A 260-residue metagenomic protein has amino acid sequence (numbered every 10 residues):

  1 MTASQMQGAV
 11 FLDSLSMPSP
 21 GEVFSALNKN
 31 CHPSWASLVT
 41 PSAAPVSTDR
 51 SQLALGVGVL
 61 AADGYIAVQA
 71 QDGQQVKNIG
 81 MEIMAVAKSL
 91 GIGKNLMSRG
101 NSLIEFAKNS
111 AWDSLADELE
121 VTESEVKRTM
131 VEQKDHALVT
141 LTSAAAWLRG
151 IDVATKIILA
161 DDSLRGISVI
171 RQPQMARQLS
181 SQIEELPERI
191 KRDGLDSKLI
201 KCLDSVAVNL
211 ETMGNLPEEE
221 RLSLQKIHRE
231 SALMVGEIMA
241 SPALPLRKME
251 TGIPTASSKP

Functional and structural regions predicted by a protein language model:
M1-F106: N-terminal Sec/ER secretory leader and immediately downstream segment of secreted/extracellular precursors
P45, D49-Q52, G56, G64-Q71 (+9 more regions): Non-transmembrane, amphipathic alpha-helical segments
L60, I79, E118-E125, G150 (+4 more regions): Amphipathic, well-ordered alpha-helical segments in soluble domains
I92-I104, Q174-C202: Charged/polar, low-hydrophobicity segments characteristic of intrinsically disordered regions and flexible loops
S110-R192: Extended amphipathic alpha-helical interaction segments
E188-P260: A cross-kingdom marker for long, charged
